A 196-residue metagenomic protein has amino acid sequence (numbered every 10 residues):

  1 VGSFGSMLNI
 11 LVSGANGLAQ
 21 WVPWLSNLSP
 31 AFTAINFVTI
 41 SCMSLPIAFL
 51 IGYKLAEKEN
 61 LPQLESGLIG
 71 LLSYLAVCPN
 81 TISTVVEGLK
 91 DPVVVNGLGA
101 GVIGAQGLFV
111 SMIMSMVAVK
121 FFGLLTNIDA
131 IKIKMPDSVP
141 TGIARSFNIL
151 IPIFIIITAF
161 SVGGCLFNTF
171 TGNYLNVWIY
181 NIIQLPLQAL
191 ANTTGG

Functional and structural regions predicted by a protein language model:
V1-S3, M7-I10, G14-W24, A31-I40 (+1 more regions): Signature of multi-pass transmembrane helix bundles
